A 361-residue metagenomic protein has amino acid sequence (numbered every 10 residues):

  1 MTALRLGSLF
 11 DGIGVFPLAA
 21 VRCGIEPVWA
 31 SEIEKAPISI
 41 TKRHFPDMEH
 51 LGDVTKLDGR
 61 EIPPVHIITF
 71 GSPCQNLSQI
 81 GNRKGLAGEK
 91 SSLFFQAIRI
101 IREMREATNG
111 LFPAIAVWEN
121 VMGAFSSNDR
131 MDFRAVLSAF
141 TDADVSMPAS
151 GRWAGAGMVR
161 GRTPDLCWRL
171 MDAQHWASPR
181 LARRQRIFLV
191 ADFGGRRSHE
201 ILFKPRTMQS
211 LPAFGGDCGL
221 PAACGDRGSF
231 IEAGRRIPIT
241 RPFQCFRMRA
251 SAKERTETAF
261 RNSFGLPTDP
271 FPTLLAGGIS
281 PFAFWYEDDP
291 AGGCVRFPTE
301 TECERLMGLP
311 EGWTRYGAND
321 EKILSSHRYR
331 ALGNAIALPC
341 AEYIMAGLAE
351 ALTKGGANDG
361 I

Functional and structural regions predicted by a protein language model:
M1, K354-I361: Short intrinsically disordered terminal tails
L6-A20, V54, P64-G81, I115-V121 (+6 more regions): Conserved proline-anchored active-site loop of SAM-dependent methyltransferases that bridges a beta-strand
V15, A19-E26, H44: A short, Lys/Arg-enriched amphipathic alpha-helix followed by its capping loop at the start of a domain
A30-S31: The conserved SAM/SAH-binding core of class I Rossmann-like methyltransferase domains, concentrating on the hydrophobic
E34: Conserved SAM/SAH-binding beta-strand->alpha-helix loop
S39-E49: Short, conserved SAM-binding/catalytic segment of Class I S-adenosyl-L-methionine-dependent methyltransferases
L57-V65, L77-I279, C294-R296: Class I S-adenosyl-L-methionine
F70-G71, A276, E302-A318: Glycine-rich, acidic and aromatic/proline-enriched surface loops and short helix-turn segments that act as binding
